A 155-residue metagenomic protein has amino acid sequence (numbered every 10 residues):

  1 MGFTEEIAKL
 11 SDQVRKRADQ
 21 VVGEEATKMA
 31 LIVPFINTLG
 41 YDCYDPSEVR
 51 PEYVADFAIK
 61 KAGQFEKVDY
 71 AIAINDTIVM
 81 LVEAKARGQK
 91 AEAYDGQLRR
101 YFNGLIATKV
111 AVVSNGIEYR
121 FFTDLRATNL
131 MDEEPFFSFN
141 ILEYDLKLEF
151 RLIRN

Functional and structural regions predicted by a protein language model:
M1-V110, E118-N155: A short, conserved, highly charged catalytic patch centered on acidic carboxylates
